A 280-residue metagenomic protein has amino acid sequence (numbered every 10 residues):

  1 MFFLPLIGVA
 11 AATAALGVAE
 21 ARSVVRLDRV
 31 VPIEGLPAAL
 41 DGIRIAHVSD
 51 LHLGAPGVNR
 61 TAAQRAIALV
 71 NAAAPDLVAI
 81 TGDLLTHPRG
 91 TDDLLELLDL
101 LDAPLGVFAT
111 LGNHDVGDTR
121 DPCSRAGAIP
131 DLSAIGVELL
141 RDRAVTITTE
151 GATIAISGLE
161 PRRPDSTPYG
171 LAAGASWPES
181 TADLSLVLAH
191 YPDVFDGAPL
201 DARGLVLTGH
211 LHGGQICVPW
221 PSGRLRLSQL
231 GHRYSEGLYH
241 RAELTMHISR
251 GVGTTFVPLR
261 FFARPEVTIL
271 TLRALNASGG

Functional and structural regions predicted by a protein language model:
M1-A39, G280: N-terminal membrane-anchoring alpha-helices
V30-P32, T146-T148, L238-H240, I269-T271: Short, well-ordered beta-strand micro-motif
A39, I43-E138: Membrane-embedded segments
G42-H52, T153-R162, L186-H190, T245-G251: Active-site-proximal beta-strand elements of phosphoester/diester hydrolases
A46-S49, L77-D83, G106-N113, L140-R143 (+3 more regions): Active-site neighborhood of phospho(di)ester-bond hydrolases with catalytic His/Asp-centered motifs
L53, L84-H87, N113-G117, V145-I147 (+4 more regions): Solvent-exposed loop/turn segments at secondary-structure junctions within structured extracellular/periplasmic domains
T119-V137, A144, T149-A189, F195-D196 (+2 more regions): Binuclear metal-dependent hydrolase catalytic cores centered on His/Asp/Glu-rich metal-binding motifs
Y191-T268, N276-A277: Conserved beta-sheet core of the metallophosphoesterase superfamily
